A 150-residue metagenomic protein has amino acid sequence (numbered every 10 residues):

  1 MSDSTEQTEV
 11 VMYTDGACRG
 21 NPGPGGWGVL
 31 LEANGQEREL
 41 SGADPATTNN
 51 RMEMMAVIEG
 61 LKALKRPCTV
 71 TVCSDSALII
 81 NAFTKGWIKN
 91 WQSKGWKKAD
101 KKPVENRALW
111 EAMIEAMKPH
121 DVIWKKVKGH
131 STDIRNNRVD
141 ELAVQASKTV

Functional and structural regions predicted by a protein language model:
S2, K148-V150: Acidic two-metal-ion nuclease catalytic site recognized across multiple nuclease folds, prominently DnaQ/RNase D-T
S2-M12: Structured nucleic-acid-interacting core domains from mobile-element enzymes and related host factors, especially RNase
E6-T8, A46, I123: A generic hydrophobic-helix recognition signal that picks specific residues within alpha-helical hydrophobic
V10, T14-P24, I58-R138, L142 (+1 more regions): RNase H catalytic domain
M12-T14, W27, L40, M54: Structural detector for hydrophobic anchor residues on beta-strands
G26-A33: Short beta-strand scaffold segments in enzyme catalytic cores
N34-M52: A short, polar/acidic, helix/strand-boundary loop motif
R51, M55-E59: Short amphipathic alpha-helical face segments that pack within enzyme cores and frequently flank/anchor catalytic
